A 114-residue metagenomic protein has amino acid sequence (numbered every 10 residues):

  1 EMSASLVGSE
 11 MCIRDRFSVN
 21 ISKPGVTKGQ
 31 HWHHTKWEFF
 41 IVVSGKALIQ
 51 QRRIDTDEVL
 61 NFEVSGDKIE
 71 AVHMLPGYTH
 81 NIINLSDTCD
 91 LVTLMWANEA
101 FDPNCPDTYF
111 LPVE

Functional and structural regions predicted by a protein language model:
E1-I13: Single conserved hydrophobic/aromatic residue that forms the stacking wall/gate of nucleotide- or nucleobase-binding
E10, K46-L48, K68: Structural motif
S18-K36: Conserved short histidine dyad/triad with adjacent acidic residue
K28-H34, I41, F62-V64, I83-L85: Short histidine-centered beta-strand/loop micro-motifs that create catalytic or ligand/metal-coordination sites
G29-H31, I49-Q50, A71-M74, H80-D87: Short beta-strand His + acidic residue motifs that chelate non-heme Fe in jelly-roll/DSBH and cupin folds
T35-R52: Glycine- and acidic-residue-biased ligand/ion/polar-headgroup-sensing regions
I54-P76: Short acidic-glycine-tyrosine-enriched beta hairpin
T56-E58, I83-E114: Double-stranded beta-helix
